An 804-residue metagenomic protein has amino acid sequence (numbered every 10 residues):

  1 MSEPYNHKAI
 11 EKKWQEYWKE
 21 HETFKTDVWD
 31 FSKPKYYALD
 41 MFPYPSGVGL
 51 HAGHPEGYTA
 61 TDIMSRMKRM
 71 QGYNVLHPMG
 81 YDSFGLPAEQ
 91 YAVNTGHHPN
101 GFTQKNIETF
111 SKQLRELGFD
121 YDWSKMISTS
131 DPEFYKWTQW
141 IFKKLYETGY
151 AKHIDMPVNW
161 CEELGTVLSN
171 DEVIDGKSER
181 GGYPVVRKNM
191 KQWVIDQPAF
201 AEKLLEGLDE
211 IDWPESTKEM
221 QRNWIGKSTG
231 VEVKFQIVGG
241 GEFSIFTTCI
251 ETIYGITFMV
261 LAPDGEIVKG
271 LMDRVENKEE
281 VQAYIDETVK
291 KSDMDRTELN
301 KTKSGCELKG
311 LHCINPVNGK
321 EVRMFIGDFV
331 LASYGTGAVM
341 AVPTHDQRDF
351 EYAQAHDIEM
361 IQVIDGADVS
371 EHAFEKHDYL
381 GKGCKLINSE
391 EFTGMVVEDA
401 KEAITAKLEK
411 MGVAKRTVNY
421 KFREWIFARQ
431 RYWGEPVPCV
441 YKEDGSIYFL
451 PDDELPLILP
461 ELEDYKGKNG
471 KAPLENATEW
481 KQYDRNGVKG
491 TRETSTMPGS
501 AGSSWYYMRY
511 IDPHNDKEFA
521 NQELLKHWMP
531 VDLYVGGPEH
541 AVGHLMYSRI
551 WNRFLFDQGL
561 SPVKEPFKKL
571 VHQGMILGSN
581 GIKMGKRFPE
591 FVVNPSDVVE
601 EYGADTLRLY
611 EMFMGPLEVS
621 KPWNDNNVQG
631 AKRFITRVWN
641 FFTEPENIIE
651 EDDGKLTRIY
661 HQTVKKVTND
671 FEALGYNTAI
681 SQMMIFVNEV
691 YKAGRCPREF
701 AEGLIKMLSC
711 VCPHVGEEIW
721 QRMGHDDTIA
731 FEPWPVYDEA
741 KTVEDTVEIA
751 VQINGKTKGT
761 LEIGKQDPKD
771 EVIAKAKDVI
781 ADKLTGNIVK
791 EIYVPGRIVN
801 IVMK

Functional and structural regions predicted by a protein language model:
M1, M41-L50, D122-I127, L331-V339 (+10 more regions): Glycine- and acidic
M1-L39, R69-P78, G101-T109, W213 (+2 more regions): Conserved oxyanion/phosphate-binding beta-strand-loop segments in alpha/beta enzyme cores
E3-Q15, A52, T138-D365, K468-E479 (+5 more regions): NTP-handling and nucleic-acid-processing catalytic cores
P4, K13, Y17-H21, N94-E251 (+9 more regions): Residue patterns forming the tRNA-binding/recognition surfaces of aminoacyl-tRNA synthetases and related DALR
D27-P99, T103, I127-I141, T247-T248 (+2 more regions): N-terminal catalytic cores of NTP/NDP-binding nucleotidyl/phosphoryl-transfer enzymes
D82, E147-C161, R416-G445, L560 (+3 more regions): Helix-rich, typically C-terminal accessory recognition domains appended to large enzymatic cores
F243-G265, W425, R431-W433, V437 (+4 more regions): Conserved phosphate/anionic-ligand binding catalytic regions in large, soluble enzymes, centered on
L311-V317, E321-Y334, L474-L617: Alpha-helical recognition segments enriched in aromatics with Gly/Pro capping that present substrate-recognition
